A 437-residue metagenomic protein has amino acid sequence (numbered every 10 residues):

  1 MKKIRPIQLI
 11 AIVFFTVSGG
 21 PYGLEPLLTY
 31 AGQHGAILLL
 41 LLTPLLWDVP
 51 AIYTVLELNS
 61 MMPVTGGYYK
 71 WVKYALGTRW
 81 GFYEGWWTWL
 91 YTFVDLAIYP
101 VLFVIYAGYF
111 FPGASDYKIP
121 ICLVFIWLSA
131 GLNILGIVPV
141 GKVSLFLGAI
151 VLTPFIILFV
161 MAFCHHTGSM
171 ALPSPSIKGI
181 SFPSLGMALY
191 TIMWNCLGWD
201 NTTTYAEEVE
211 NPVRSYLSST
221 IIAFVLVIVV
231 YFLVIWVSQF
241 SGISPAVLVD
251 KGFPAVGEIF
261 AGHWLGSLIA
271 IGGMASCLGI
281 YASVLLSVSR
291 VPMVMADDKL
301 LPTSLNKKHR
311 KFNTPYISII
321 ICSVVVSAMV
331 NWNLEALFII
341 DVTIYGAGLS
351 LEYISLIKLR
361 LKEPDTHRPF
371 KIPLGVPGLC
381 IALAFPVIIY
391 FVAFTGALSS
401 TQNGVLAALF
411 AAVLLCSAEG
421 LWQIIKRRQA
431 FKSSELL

Functional and structural regions predicted by a protein language model:
M1-P44, D48-L56, M62-G66, L172 (+4 more regions): Membrane-interface "cap" regions at the ends of multi-pass membrane proteins
P6-F14, L41, F110-I137, L152-L158 (+2 more regions): Transmembrane alpha-helical segments of multi-pass small-molecule transport proteins
Y30, V49-I126, A130-I134, P139 (+2 more regions): Hydrophobic transmembrane alpha-helices that form the core helical bundles of multi-pass secondary transporters
H34-L38, D116-Y117, F146-G266, A270: Helix-loop-helix junctions that connect adjacent transmembrane segments in multi-pass membrane transporters
K70-W71, G77, Y109-G113, I221-L285 (+2 more regions): TM-loop-TM module centered on a large, flexible mid-protein loop between adjacent transmembrane helices in multi-pass
Y117-H166, G179-F182, L197, T220-F224 (+2 more regions): Membrane-interface loop-to-helix entry segments
V143, S304-T314, L349-Q402, F431-K432 (+1 more regions): C-terminal membrane-solvent junction of multi-pass transporters and transport-like membrane proteins
P154-L158, P292, D341-R368, I388 (+1 more regions): Hydrophobic alpha-helical segments of multi-pass membrane transport proteins
